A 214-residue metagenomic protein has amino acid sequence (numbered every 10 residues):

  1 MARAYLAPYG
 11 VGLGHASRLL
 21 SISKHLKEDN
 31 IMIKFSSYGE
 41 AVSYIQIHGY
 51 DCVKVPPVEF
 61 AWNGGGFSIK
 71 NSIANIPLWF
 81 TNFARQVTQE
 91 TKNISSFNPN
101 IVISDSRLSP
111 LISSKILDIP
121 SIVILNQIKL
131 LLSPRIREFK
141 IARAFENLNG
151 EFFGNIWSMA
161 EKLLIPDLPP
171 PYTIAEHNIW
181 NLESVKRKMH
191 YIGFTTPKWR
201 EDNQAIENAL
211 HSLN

Functional and structural regions predicted by a protein language model:
R3, N100-I101, K162: Structural motif
A4, G10, E28-D29, K34-N82: Conserved nucleotide-sugar phosphate-binding/catalytic loop shared by glycosyltransferases and other
P8-L20: A short, glycine/small-residue-rich beta-strand->loop->alpha-helix junction that serves as a flexible
H25, Y44, I112-S113, N155: Hydrophobic/aromatic ligand-binding patch that stacks against planar heteroaromatic rings of cofactors or nucleotides
A61-S68, L131-F139, R200-D202: Short, charged, surface-exposed secondary-structure boundary motifs
I69-S109: Conserved nucleotide-sugar donor-binding subdomain of glycosyltransferases
K115-L132: Active-site proximal beta-strand in glycosyltransferases
K140-N214: A nucleotide-sugar donor-handling region in carbohydrate enzymes
